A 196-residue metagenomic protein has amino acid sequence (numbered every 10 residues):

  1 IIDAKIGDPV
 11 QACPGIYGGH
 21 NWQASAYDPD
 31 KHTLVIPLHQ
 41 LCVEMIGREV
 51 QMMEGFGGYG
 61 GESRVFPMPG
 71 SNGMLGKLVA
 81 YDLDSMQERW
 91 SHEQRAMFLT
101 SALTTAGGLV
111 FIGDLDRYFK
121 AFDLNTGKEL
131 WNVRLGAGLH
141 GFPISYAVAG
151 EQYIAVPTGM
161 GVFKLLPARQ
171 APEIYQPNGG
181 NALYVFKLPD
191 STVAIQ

Functional and structural regions predicted by a protein language model:
I1-Q196: Beta-sheet-rich non-transmembrane sensory/scaffold domains
